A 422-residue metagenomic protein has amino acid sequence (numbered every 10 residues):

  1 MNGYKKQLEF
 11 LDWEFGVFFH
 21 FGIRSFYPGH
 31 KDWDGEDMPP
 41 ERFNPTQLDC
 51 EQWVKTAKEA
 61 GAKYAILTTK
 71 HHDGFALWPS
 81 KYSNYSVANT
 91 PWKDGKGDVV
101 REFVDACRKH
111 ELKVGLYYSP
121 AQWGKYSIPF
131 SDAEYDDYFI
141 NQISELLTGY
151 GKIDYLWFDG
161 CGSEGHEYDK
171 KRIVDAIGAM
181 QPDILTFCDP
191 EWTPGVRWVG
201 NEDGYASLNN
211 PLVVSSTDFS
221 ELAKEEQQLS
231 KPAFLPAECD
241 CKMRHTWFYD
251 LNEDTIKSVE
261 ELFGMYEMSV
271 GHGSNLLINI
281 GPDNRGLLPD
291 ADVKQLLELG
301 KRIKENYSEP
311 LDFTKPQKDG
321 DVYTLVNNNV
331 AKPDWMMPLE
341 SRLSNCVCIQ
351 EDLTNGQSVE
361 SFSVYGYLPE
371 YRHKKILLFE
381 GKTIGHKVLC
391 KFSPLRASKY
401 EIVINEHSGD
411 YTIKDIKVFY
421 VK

Functional and structural regions predicted by a protein language model:
M1-P394, V403-D415, F419-K422: Mature catalytic domains of secreted/periplasmic carbohydrate-active enzymes
K399-E401: Short, conserved beta-strand segments of beta-strand-rich sandwich/propeller modules, principally
